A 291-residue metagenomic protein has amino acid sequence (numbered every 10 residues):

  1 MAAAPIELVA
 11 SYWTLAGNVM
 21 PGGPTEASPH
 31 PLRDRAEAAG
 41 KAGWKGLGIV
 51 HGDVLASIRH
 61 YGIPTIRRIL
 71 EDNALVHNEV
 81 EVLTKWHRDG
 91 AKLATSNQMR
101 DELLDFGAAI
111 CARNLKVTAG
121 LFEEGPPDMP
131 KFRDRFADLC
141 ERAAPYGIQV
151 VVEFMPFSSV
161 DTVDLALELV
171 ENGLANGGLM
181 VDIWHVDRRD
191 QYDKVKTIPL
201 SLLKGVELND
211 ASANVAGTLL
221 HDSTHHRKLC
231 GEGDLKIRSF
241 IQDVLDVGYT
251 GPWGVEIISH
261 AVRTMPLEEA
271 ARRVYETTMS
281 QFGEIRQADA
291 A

Functional and structural regions predicted by a protein language model:
M1-A108, A144, L174, G178 (+2 more regions): N-terminal pre-domain/capping segments
E7, G46-L47, N78, D138-D234 (+1 more regions): Acidic/histidine-rich catalytic cores of soluble enzymes
W13-L15, V50-V54, V82-K85, G120-F122 (+4 more regions): Active-site beta-loop-alpha junctions enriched in small/polar residues
M20, L55-G62, L83-M99, A119-K131 (+2 more regions): Surface-exposed, active-site-proximal loop segments in enzymatic domains
G46-V50, N78-E81, R113-A119, V150-E153 (+1 more regions): Short beta-strand segments at enzyme active-site cores
R59-I66, A91-S96, P127-R133, S158-G177 (+2 more regions): Distinct, well-ordered alpha-helical segments
G107-P127, Y146, V151-P156: Active-site groove signature of glycoside hydrolases
G254-E269: A short, acidic, flexible beta-alpha connecting loop/helix-capping segment that sits on the rim of active
